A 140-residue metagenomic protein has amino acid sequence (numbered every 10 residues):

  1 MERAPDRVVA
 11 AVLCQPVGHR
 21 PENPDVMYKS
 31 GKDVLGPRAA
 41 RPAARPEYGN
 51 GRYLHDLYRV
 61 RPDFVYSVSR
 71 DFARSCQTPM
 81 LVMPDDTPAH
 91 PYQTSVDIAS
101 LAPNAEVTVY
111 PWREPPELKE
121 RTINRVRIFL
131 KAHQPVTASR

Functional and structural regions predicted by a protein language model:
M1-H19: Conserved hydrolase catalytic core segment
C14-G49: A catalytic-pocket lid/entrance helix-loop region that shapes and gates access to the active site across common
A43-S69, C76-T78: Hydrophobic, aromatic-rich cap/lid helix
R70, V96: Active-site phosphate/pyrophosphate- and oxyanion-stabilizing loops and adjacent acidic/basic residues in soluble
S75-C76, V82-P84: Short beta-strand/loop motif that positions the catalytic acidic residue of the alpha/beta-hydrolase fold
P88-T94: Conserved alpha/beta-hydrolase "acid-adjacent" motif
N104-R140: Catalytic active-site module of serine/aspartate enzymes centered on a nucleophile-bearing elbow/loop
